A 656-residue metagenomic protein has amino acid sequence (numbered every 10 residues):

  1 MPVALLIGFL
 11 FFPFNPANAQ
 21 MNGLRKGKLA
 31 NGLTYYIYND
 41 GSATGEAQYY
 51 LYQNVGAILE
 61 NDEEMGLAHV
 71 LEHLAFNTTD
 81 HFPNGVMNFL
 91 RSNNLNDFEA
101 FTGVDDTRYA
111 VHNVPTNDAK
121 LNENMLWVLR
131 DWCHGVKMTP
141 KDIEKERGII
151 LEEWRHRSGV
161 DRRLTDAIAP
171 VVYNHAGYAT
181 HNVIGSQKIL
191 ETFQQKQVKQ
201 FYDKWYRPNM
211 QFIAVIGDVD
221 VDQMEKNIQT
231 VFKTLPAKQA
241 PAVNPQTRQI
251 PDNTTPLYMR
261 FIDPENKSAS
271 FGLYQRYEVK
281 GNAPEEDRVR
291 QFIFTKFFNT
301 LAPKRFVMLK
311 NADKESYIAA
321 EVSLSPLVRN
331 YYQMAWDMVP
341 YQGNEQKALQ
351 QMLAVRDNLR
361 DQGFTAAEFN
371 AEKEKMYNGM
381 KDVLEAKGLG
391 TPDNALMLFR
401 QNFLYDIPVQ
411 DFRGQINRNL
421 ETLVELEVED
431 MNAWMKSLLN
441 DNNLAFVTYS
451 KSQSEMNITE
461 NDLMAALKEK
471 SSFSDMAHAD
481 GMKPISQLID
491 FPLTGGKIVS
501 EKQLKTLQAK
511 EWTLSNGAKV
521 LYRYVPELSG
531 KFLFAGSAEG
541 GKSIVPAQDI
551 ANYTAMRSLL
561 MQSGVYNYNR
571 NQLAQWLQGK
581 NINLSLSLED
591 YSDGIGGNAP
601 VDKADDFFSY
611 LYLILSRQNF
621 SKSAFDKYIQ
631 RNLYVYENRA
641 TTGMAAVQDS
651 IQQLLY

Functional and structural regions predicted by a protein language model:
P2-P13: Bacterial N-terminal signal peptides
F11-M21: Bacterial Sec-dependent signal peptides at the C-terminal "C-region" and cleavage site
A19-T34, D220-R288, F292, N299 (+4 more regions): Proteolytic maturation boundary segments
Y38, A43-E60, G66-V70, G85-D131 (+9 more regions): M16 family metallopeptidases and their MPP-like homologs
H134, D142-M210, A214-F232, P236-K267 (+3 more regions): Hydrophobic, small-residue-rich alpha-helical packing segments that form membrane-like cores
G135-I143, H156, A312, L423-D430 (+2 more regions): Peptidyl-prolyl cis-trans isomerase
T139, A237-P241, D361-F369: Flexible helix-coil linker/hinge segments at domain or subdomain boundaries
